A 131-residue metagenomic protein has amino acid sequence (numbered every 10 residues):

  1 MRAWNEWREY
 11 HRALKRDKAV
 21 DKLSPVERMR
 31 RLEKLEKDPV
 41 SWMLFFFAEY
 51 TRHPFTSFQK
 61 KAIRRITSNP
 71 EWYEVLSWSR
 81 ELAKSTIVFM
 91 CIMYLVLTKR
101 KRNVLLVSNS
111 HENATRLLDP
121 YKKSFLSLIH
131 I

Functional and structural regions predicted by a protein language model:
R2-I129: Phosphate/NTP-binding elements of NTP-utilizing enzymes
